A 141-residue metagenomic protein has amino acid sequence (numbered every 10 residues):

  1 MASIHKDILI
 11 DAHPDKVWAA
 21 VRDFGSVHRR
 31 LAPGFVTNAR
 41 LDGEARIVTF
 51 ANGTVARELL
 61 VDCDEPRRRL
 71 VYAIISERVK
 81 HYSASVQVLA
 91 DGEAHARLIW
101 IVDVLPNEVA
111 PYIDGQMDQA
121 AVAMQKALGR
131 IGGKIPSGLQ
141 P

Functional and structural regions predicted by a protein language model:
M1-R40, P141: Hydrophobic ligand-binding cavity/cleft-lining segments
I10-A12, F50, I74, V104: Short beta-strand-to-loop capping motifs
D11-D15, D62-P66, V88-R97: A short, structured loop/turn motif at beta-sheet edges
K16-W18, E58, L70, Y82 (+1 more regions): Short acidic, gly/pro-rich beta-turn/loop elements at beta-sheet edges and active-site/ligand-binding grooves
G25-R78, S83, L98, Q119 (+1 more regions): Glycine-rich portal/gate segments that line the openings of hydrophobic small-molecule binding cavities
I75-K126, I135-L139: Beta-strand/loop substructures that line and gate deep hydrophobic ligand-binding cavities in soluble
